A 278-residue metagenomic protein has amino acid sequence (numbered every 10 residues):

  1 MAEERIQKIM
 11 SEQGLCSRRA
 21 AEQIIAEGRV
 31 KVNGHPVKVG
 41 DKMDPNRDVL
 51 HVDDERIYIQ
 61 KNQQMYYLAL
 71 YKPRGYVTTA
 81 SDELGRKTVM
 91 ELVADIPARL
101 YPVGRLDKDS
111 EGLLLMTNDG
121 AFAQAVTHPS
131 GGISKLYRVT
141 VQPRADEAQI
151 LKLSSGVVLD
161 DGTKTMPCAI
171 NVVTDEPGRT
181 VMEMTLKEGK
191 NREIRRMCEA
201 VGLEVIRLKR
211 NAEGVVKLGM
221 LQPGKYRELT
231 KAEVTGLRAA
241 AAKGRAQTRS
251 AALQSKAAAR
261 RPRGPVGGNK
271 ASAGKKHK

Functional and structural regions predicted by a protein language model:
M1-K278: Basic, flexible Lys/Arg- and Gly-enriched helix-loop patches that mediate nucleic-acid binding at interfaces with rRNA
